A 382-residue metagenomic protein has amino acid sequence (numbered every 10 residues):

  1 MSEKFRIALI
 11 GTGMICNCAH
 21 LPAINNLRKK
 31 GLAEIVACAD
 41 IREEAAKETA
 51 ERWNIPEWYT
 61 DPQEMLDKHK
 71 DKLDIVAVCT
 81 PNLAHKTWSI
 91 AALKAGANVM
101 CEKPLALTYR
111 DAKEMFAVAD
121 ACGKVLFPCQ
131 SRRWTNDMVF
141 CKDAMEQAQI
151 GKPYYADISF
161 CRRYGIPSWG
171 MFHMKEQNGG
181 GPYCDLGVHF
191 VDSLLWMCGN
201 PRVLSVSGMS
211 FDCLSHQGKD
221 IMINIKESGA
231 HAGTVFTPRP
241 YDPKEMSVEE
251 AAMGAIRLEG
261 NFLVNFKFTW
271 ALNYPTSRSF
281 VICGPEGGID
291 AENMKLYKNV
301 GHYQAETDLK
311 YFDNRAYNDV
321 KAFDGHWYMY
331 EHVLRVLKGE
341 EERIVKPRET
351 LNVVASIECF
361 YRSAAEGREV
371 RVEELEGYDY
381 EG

Functional and structural regions predicted by a protein language model:
M1, I75-A77, K124, E259 (+1 more regions): C-terminal helix-rich "cap/oligomerization" subdomain common to oxidoreductases
M1-W53: N-terminal Rossmann-like dinucleotide-binding module
I15, I41-E44, N273, A291 (+3 more regions): Active-site loop of classical SDR/Rossmann-like NAD(P)-dependent oxidoreductases, centered on the catalytic Tyr-X3-Lys
C16, C101, L126-P128, D157 (+2 more regions): Hydrophobic residues in well-ordered beta-strands that form the structural core
A33-A37, D74-V76, G181: Short active-site oxyanion
W53-V118: Beta-loop-alpha module in the N-terminal Rossmann-like domain of NAD(P)-dependent dehydrogenases, especially those
V125, R132-E245, G367: Predominantly a Rossmann-like dinucleotide-binding segment in NAD(P)-dependent oxidoreductases
P167, D192-Y297, M329-E340, E358-C359 (+1 more regions): Contiguous beta-strand/loop segments that form the cofactor/metal-binding neighborhood of enzyme cores
